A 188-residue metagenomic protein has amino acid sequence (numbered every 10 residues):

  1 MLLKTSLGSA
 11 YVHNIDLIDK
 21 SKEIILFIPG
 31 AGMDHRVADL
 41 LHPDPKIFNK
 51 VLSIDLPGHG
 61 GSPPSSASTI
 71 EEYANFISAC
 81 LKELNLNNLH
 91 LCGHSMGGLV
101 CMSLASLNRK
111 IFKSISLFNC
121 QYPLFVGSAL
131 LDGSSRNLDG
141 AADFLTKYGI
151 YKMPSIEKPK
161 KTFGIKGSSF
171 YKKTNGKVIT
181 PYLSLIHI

Functional and structural regions predicted by a protein language model:
M1-S9: N-terminal cap/lid segment of alpha/beta-hydrolase-fold proteins
S6, L40, K50-C92: Active-site loop/oxyanion-hole signature of alpha/beta-hydrolase fold enzymes
Y11-P63: Conserved HGGG/HGGXW glycine-rich cap/lid loop of the alpha/beta-hydrolase fold
K20-K22, N85-N88, R109: Active-site acidic short loop of glycosyltransferases
G93, G97, C101: Gly/Ala-rich beta-loop-alpha elbow adjacent to hydrolase catalytic centers
M102-L107, F112-F144: Flexible "cap/lid" loop of the alpha/beta hydrolase fold
C120, D143-T174, V178-L183: Helix-loop "lid/cap" segments that line or gate small-molecule binding pockets
I186-I188: Conserved small/polar residues in nucleotide/adenosyl-binding loops
